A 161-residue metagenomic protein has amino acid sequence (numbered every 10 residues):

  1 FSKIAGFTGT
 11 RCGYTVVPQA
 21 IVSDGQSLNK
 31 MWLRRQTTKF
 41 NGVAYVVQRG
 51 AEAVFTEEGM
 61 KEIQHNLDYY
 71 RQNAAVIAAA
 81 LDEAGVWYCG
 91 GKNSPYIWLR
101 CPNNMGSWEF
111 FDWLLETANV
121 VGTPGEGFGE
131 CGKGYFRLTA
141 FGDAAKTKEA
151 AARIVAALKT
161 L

Functional and structural regions predicted by a protein language model:
F1-L161: PLP-dependent class I/II
